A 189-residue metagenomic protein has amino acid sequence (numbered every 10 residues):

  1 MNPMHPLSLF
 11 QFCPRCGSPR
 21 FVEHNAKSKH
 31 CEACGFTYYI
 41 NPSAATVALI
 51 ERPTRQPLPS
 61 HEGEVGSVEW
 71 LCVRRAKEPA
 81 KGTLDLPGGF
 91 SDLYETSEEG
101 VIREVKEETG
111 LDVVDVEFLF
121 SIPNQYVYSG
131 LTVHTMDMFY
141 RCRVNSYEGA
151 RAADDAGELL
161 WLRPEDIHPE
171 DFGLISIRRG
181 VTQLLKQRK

Functional and structural regions predicted by a protein language model:
N2-S8, G149-K189: Nudix hydrolase/Nudix homology domain
F10, S28: Residues immediately within or flanking Cys/His clusters that coordinate Zn2+ in small zinc-binding modules
G17-P19, G35-F36: Cys/His-coordinated zinc-binding microdomains
F21-V22, Y39: Short functional micro-motifs and their immediate structural scaffolds
E23, D112-S121: A short coil-to-beta-strand element that immediately follows conserved catalytic motifs
K29-P59, E64-W70, F90: Conserved N-terminal beta-strand and adjoining loop/helix that marks the start of the Nudix/MutT-like hydrolase domain
V65-E107: Conserved Nudix-box catalytic region and its N-terminal flanking loop in Nudix hydrolases and closely related
F120-E148: Active-site-adjacent beta-strand/loop module that shapes the phosphate/pyrophosphate-binding cleft
